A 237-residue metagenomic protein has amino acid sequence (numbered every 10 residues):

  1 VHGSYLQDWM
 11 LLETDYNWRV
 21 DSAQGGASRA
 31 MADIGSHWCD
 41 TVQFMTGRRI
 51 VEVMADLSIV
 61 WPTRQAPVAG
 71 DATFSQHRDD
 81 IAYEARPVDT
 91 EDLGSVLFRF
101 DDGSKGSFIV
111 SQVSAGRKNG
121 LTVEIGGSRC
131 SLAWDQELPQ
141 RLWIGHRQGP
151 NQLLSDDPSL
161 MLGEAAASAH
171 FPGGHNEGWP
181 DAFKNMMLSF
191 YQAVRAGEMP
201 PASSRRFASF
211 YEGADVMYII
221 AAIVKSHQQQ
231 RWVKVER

Functional and structural regions predicted by a protein language model:
V1, M54, S107-V110, W134-D135: Beta-strand scaffold of nucleotide-dependent catalytic cores
V1-P87, L142, Q230: Predominantly a Rossmann-like dinucleotide-binding segment in NAD(P)-dependent oxidoreductases
H2, V224-R237: C-terminal capping/lid region of NAD(P)-dependent oxidoreductase domains
S36, I109-K118, H175: Glycine-rich phosphate/pyrophosphate-binding beta-alpha loops
W38-C39, M186-Y191, I220: A general structural signal for well-ordered alpha-helical segments in protein cores
F44, S58-D102, E124, R129-F207 (+1 more regions): C-terminal glycine/acidic-rich active-site capping loop/insertion
V53, P201-A208, V233-R237: Short, hydrophobic secondary-structure boundary micro-motifs
I109-V113, G126-S128, E236-R237: Glycine-rich Rossmann NAD(P)(H)-binding loop
